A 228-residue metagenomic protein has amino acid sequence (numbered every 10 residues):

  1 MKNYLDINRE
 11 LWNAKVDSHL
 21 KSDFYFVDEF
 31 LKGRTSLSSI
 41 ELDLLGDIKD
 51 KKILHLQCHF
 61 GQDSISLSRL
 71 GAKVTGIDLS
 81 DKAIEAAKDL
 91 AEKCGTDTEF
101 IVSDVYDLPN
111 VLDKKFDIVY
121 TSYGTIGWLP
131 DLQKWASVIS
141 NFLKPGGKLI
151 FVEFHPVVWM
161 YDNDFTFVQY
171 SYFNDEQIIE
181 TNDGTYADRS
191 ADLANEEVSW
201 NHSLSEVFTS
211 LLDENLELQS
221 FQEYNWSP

Functional and structural regions predicted by a protein language model:
M1-K49, Q62, S66: Conserved class I S-adenosyl-L-methionine
K52-L108: Class I SAM-dependent methyltransferase SAM/SAH-binding core
N110-I118: A short acidic, Gly/Pro-enriched loop at the edge of an enzyme's catalytic core that lines a small-molecule cofactor
D117-Q133: A short SAM/SAH-binding and catalytic strip from SAM-dependent methyltransferases
Q133-K148: A short glycine-rich, Lys/Arg-flanked "PGG" loop and its adjoining helix->strand segment in the class I
K148-T185: Conserved class I S-adenosyl-L-methionine
E153-V168, S190-E206: Acceptor-substrate binding/catalytic loop of class I
A187, E197-Q222: Short alpha-helix
